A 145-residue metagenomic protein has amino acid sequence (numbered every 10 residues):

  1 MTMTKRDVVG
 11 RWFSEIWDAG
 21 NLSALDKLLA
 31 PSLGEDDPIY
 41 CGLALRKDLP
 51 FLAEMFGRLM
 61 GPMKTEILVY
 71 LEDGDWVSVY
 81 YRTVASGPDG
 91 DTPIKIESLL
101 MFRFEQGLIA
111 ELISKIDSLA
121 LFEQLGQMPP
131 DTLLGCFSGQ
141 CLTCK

Functional and structural regions predicted by a protein language model:
M1-K145: C-terminal and inter-domain tail/linker signature
